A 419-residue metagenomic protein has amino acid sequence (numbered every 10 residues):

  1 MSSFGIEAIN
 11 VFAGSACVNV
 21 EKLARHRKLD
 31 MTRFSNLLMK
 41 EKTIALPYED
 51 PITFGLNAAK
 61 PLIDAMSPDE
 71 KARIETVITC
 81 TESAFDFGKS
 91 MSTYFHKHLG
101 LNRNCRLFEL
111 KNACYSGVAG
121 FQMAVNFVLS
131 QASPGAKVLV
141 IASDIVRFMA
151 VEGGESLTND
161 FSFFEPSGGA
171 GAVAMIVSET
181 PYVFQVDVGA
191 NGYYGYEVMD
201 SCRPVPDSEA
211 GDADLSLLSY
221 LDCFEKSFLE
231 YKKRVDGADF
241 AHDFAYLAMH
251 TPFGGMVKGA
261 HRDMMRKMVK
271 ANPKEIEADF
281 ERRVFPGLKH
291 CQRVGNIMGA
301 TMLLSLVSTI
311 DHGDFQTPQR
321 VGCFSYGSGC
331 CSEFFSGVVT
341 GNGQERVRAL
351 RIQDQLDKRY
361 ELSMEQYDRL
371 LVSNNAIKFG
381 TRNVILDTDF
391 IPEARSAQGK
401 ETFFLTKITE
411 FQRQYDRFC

Functional and structural regions predicted by a protein language model:
M1-Y48, L157-D222, E333-C419: Condensing-enzyme catalytic core mediating Claisen C-C bond formation in acyl metabolism
I6, P51-V118, Q131, A238-M264: Conserved beta-ketoacyl condensing-enzyme motif
I6-E7, A72-C80, L107-E109, P134-A142 (+5 more regions): Beta-strand segments within the central parallel beta-sheet cores of soluble alpha/beta enzyme folds
P47-A59, F87-G88, A113-G117, S216-F224 (+1 more regions): Phosphate/oxyanion-binding active-site loops and adjacent basic polyanion-contact surfaces
P68, D86-K89, T93, K97 (+6 more regions): Acyl-thioester C-C bond-transforming condensing/cleaving domain
S83-A84, N112-L129, M249-C419: Claisen-condensing/thiolase-fold acyl-transfer catalytic domains that form or cleave C-C bonds in fatty acid
D214-V235, D239-M265, H290-G295: A conserved active-site cap/scaffold subdomain adjacent to cofactor or substrate pockets
